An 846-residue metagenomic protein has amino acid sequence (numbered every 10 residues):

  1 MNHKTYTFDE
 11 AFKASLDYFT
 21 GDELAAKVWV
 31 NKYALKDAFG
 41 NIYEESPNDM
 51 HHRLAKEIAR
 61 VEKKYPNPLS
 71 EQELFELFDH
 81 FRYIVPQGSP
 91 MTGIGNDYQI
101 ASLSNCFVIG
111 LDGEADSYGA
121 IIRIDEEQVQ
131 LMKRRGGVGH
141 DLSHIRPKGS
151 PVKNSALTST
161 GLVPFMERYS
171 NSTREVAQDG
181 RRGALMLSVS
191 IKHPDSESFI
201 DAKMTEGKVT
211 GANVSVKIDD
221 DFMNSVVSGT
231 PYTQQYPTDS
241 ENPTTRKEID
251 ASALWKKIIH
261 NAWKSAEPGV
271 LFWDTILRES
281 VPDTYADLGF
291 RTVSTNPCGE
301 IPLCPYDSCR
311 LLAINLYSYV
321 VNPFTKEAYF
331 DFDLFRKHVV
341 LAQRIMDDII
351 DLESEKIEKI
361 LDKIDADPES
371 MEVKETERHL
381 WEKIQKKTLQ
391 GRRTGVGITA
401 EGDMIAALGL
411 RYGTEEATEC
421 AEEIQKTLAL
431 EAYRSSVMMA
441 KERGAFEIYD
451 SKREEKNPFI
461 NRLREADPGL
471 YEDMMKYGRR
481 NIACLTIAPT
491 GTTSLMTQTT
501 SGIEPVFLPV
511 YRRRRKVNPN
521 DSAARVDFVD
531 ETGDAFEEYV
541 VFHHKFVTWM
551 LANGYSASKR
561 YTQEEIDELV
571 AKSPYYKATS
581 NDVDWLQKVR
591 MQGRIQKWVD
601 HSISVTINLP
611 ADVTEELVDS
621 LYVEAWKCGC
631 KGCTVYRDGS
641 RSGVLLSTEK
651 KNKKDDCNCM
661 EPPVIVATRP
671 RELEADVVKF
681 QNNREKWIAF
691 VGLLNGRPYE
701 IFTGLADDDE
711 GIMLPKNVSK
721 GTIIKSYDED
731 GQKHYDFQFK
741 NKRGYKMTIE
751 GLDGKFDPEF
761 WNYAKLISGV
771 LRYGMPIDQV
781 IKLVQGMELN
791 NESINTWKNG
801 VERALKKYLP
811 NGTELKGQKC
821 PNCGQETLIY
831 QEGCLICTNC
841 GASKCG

Functional and structural regions predicted by a protein language model:
N2-P68, N154-R168, Q178-F290, V321-K326 (+4 more regions): Conserved, charged catalytic cores of large soluble enzymes
E23, K27, G299-I301, E353 (+4 more regions): Catalytic alpha/beta core of large soluble enzyme barrels
L35, E57-K64, L77-N154, L162-F165 (+9 more regions): Function-dense linear segments that define catalytic or interfacial modules in macromolecule-processing proteins
L74-F75, Q235-T238, H338-Q385, L389 (+5 more regions): Internal maturation/activation junctions in enzymes
Y471-D473, S647-L693: Short, Gly/Pro- and small/polar-rich lid/capping loops
P821-Q825, N839: Short, cysteine/histidine-rich loop/knuckle motifs that typically chelate Zn2+
E826-L828, S843-K844: Cys/His-rich microdomains that often coordinate metals
G833-S843: Cysteine-rich micro-motifs
